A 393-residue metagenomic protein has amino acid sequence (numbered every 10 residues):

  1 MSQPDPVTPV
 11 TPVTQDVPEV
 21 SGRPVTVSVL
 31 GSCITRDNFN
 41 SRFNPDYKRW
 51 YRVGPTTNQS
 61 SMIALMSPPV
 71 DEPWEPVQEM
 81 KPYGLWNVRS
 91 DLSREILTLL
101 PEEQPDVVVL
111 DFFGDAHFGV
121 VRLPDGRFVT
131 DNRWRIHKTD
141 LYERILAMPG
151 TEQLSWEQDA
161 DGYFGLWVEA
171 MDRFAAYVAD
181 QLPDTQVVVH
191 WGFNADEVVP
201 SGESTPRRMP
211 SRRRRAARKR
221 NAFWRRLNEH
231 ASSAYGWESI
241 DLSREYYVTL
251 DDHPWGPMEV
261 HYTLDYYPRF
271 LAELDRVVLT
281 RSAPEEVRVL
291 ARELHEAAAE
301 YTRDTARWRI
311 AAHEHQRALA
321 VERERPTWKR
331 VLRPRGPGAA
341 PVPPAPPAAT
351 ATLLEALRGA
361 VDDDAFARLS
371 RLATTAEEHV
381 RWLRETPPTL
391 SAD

Functional and structural regions predicted by a protein language model:
D5, P12-V107: Basic, amphipathic N-terminal segments that precede the first structured/catalytic domain
W74-Q153: A basic- and aromatic-enriched beta-loop-alpha substructure that forms the phosphate/nucleotide- and DNA/RNA-contacting
Y83, I136-D172, R207-R218, M258: Surface-exposed cleft-lining segments at the edges of enzyme active sites
S90-R94, A160-A176, R213-E229, L264-P268: Well-ordered, non-membrane alpha-helical segments in soluble/globular domains
G150-E157, A175-R215: Active-site segments of SGNH/GDSL-like serine hydrolases that catalyze O-acetyl group transfer/hydrolysis on lipids
E197-D241: Substrate-gating cap/lid alpha-helix
P254-E293: Histidine-centered active-site loop/cap adjacent to the catalytic His in serine esterases/O-acetyl transfer systems
T280-D393: Boundary detector for helix-to-coil junctions that initiate low-complexity/charged tails
